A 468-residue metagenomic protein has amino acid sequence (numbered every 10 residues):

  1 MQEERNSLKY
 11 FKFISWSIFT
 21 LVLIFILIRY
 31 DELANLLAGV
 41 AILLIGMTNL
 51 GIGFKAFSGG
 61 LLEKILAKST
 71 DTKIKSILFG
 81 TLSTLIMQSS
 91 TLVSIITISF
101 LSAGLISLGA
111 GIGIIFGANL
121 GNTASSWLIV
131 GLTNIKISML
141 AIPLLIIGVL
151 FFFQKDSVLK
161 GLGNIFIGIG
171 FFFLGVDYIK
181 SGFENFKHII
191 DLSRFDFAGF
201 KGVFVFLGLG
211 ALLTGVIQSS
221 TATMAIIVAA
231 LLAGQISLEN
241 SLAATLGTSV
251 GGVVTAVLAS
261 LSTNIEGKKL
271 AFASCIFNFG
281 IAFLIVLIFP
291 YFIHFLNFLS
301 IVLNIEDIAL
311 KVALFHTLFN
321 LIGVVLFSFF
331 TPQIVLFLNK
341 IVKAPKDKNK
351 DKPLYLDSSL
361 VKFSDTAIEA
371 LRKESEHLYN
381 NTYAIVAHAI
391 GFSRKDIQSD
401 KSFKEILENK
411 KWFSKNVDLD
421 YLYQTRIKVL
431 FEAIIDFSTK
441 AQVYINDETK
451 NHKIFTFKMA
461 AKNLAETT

Functional and structural regions predicted by a protein language model:
M1-I42, A141-I146, S375-L378: Transmembrane alpha-helices
E4-Y10, L27-L37, W127-M139, L192-G199 (+3 more regions): Interfacial loop-to-helix junctions that mark the boundaries of transmembrane helices in multi-pass membrane
S7-I14, A110-F116, I137-P143, K160-F171 (+1 more regions): Cytoplasmic-side transmembrane-helix entry/capping segments in multi-pass membrane proteins
A34-I96, D156-I227, L336: Membrane-embedded alpha-helical segments and adjacent helix-loop junctions characteristic of multi-pass solute
L61-K64, T72-L82, L105-I115, L192-S193 (+4 more regions): The feature identifies polytopic integral membrane transport proteins across all domains of life
T84-S89, V93-N122, W127-A141, I147 (+2 more regions): Membrane-interfacial helix-loop connectors
L132, S262, I293, E306 (+2 more regions): Cytosolic, long alpha-helical scaffolding segments
V176, F186-A198, S262-V361, D365: Transmembrane alpha-helical segments and their short flanking loops that form helix-hairpins/helix-helix interfaces
